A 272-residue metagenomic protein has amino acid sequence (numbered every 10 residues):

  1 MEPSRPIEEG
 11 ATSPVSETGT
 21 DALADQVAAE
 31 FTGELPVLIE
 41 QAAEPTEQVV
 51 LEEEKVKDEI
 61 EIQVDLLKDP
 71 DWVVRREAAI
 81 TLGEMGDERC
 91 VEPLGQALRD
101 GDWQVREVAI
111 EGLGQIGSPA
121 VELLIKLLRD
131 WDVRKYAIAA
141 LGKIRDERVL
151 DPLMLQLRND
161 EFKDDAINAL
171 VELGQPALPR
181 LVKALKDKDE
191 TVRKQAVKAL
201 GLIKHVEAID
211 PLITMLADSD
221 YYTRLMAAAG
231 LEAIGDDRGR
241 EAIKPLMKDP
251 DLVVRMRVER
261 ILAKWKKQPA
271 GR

Functional and structural regions predicted by a protein language model:
R5-V50: N-terminal intrinsically disordered, low-complexity tails
G33, V37-V56, V73-D87, E92 (+11 more regions): Structural detector for internal amphipathic alpha-helices that build alpha-solenoid repeat scaffolds
P70, G101, R129-D132, R158-E161 (+3 more regions): Structural signature of alpha-solenoid helical repeat scaffolds
I243-D249: Low-complexity, intrinsically disordered Gly/Pro/Thr-rich segments
